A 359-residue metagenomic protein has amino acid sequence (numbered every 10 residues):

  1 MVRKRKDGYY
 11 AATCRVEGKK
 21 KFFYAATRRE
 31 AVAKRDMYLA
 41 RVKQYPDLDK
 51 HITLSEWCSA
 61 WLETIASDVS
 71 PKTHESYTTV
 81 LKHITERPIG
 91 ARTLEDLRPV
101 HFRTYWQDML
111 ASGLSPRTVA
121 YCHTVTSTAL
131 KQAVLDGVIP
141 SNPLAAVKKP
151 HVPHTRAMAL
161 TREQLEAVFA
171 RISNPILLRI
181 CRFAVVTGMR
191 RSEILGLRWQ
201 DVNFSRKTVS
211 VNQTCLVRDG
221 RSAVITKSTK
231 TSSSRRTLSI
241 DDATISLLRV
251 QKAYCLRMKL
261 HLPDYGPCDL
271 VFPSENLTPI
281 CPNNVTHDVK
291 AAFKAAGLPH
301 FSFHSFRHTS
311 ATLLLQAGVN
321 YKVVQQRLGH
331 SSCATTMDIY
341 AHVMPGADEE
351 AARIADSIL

Functional and structural regions predicted by a protein language model:
K4-A11, R15-T104, A253-C268, P345: N-terminal DNA-binding module of tyrosine recombinases/phage integrases
G8, P116, A120-C122, L135 (+7 more regions): Basic, Lys/Arg- and aromatic-enriched nucleic-acid-binding interface segment
F22-Y24, L62-V138, P143, H154-R156 (+3 more regions): N-terminal core-binding DNA-recognition domain of tyrosine site-specific recombinases/integrases
D47, R206, V217-T244, V250 (+3 more regions): C-terminal secondary-structure termini that scaffold catalytic or DNA-interacting sites
S112, P116, F169-A170, N174-L177 (+4 more regions): Short, basic (Lys/Arg/His-rich) helix/loop patches that form interaction surfaces in the mid-to-C-terminal regions
H151, T214-C215, L328-R353: Catalytic-site neighborhood detector that most strongly recognizes the C-terminal catalytic loop/helix of tyrosine
M158, A167-S173, G220-T226, A317-V319 (+2 more regions): DNA/chromatin major-groove-contacting recognition/catalytic segments
D201-T208, H300, V319-A341: Short, polar N-cap/turn motifs at the start of nucleic acid-interacting alpha helices
